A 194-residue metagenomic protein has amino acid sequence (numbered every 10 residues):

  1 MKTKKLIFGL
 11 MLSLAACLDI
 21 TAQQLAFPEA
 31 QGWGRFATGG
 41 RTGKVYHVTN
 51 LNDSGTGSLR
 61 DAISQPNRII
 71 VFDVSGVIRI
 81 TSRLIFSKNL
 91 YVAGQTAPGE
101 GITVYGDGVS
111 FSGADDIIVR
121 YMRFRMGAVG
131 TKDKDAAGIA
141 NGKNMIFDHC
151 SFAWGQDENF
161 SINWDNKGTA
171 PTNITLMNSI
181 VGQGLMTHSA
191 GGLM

Functional and structural regions predicted by a protein language model:
M1-Q23: Bacterial Sec-dependent N-terminal signal peptides
L25-I70: Acidic Gly/Asp/Thr-rich repetitive segments characteristic of extracellular carbohydrate-active and adhesion proteins
G43-V45, K134, D157: Short, solvent-exposed beta-strand edge segments and adjacent coil->beta transition regions
V45, I69, N89, G101 (+1 more regions): A residue-level signal for beta-strand positions that form part of recognition/binding surfaces within mature
L51, D73-S75, Q95, G155 (+1 more regions): Active-site-proximal beta-strand/loop segments in catalytic clefts of secreted hydrolases
R60-P66, V77-A93, E100-R120, M126-K143 (+1 more regions): Extracellular beta-strand-rich solenoid/capping regions of secreted or surface-exposed proteins that bind or remodel
N89, G94, D115-M126, N141-D157 (+1 more regions): Right-handed parallel beta-helix
